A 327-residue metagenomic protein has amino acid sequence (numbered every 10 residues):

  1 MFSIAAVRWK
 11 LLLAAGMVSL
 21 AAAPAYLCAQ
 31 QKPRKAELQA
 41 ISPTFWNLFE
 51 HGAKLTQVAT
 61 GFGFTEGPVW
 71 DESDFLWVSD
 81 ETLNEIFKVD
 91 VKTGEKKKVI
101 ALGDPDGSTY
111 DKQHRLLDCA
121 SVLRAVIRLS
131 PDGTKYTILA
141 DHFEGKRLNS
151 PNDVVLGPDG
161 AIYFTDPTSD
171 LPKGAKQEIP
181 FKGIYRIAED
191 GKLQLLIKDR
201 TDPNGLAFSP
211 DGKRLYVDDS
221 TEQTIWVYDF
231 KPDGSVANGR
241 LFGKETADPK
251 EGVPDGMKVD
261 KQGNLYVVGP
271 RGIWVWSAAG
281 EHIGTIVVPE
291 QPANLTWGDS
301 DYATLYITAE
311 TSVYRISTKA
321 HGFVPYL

Functional and structural regions predicted by a protein language model:
Q30-K54, E178, P325-Y326: Blade/loop signatures of beta-propeller domains
P43-T60, T93-A101, G133-G145, G183-D202 (+2 more regions): Blade-edge beta-strand/turn elements of extracellular beta-propeller and related beta-sheet repeat scaffolds
K54, T60-F75, A101-A120, R124-A125 (+6 more regions): Beta-rich, blade/repeat-based domains predominating in secreted/periplasmic proteins but also intracellular
E81, S121, P167-S169, S220 (+5 more regions): Short loop/turn segments immediately following the C-termini of beta-strands
E85-F87, A125-I127, G183-Y185, T224-W226 (+2 more regions): A short loop-to-beta-strand structural motif that recurs across blades of beta-propeller domains
F164-I179: Short, conserved, GDST-rich strand-edge loop motifs in beta-rich repeat architectures
Y228-S235, T318-V324: Short loop/turn segments immediately following beta-strands, especially the blade-tip and inter-blade linker loops
T296-L327: Blade-level signature of beta-propeller repeat domains, shared across WD40, Kelch, NHL, RCC1 and BNR/Asp-box propellers
